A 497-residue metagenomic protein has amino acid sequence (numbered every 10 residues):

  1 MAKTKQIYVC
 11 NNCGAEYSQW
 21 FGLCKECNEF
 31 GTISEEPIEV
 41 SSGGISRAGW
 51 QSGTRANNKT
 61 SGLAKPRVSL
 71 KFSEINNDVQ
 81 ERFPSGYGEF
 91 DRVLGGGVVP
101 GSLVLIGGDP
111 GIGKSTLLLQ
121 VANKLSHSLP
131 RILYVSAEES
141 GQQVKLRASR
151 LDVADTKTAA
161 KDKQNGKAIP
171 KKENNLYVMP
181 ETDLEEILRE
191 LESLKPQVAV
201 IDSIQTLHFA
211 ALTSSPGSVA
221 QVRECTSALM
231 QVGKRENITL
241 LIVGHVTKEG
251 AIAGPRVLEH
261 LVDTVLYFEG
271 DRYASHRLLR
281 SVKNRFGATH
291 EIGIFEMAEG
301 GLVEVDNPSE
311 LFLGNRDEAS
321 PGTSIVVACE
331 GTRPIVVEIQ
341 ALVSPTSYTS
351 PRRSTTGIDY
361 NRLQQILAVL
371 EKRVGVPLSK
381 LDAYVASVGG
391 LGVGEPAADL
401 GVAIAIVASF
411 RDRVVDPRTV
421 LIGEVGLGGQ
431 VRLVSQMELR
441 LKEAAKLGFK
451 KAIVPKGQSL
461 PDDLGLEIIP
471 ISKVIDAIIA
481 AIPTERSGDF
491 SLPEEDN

Functional and structural regions predicted by a protein language model:
A2-N12, E16-D91, V99-N123, S128-R131 (+4 more regions): Peripheral, non-AAA+ core regions of ATP-driven protein-machinery
L94: Nucleotide-activated sugar donor-binding and catalytic core shared by glycosyltransferases and related lipid-linked
I132-S136: Conserved RecA-like ASCE P-loop NTPase motor core of nucleic-acid helicases/translocases
A137-Q143: Conserved Walker A/P-loop ATP-binding site and its immediately adjacent core in helicase/helicase-like ATPase domains
